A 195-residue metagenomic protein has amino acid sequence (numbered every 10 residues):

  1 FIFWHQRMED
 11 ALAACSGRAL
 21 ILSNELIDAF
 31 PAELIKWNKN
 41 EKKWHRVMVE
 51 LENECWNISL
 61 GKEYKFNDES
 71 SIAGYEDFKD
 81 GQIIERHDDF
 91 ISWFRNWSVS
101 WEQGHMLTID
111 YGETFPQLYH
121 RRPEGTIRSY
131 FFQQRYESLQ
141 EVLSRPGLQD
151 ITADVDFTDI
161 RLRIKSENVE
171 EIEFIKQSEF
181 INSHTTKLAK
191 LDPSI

Functional and structural regions predicted by a protein language model:
F1: Class I SAM-dependent methyltransferase SAM/SAH-binding core
W4-Q6, E173-F174: A structural preference for short, hydrophobic beta-strand core positions in alpha/beta folds
H5-K39, I83-D88, S92, N96-L107 (+1 more regions): A short SAM/SAH-binding and catalytic strip from SAM-dependent methyltransferases
L20-A73, R121-F132: A mobile, often basic/glycine-rich helix-loop segment that functions as the active-site lid/recognition loop
D68-I195: Long, Lys/Arg- and hydrophobic-enriched amphipathic alpha-helices
